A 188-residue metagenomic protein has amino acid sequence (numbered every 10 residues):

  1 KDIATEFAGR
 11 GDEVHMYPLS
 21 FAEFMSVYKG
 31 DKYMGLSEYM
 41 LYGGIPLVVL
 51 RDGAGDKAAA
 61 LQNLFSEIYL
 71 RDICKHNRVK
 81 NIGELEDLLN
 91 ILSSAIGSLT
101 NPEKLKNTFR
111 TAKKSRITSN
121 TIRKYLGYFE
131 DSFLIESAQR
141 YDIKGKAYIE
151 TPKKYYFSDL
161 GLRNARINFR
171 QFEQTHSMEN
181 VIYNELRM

Functional and structural regions predicted by a protein language model:
K1, Y17, I182, L186: Conserved catalytic cores of phosphodiester-cleaving nucleases, focusing on short active-site segments
K1-E13, S26-K32: Short regulatory helix/loop adjacent to the ATP-binding pocket of P-loop NTPases
T5-G9, P18-L19, L41-G44, F65-Y69: Acidic/polar active-site rim loop that often engages polyanionic ligands
G11, I45-P46, I91, L99: Gly/Ser/Thr-rich beta-alpha loop segments that engage phosphate groups in nucleotides
D12-H15, Y156: Hydrophobic/aromatic beta-strand patches that form the interior of the parallel beta-sheet core in alpha/beta enzyme
Y33-S66: Conserved AAA+ ATPase small/helical "lid" subdomain
G53-M188: Accessory nucleic acid-recognition modules appended to NTPase machines
